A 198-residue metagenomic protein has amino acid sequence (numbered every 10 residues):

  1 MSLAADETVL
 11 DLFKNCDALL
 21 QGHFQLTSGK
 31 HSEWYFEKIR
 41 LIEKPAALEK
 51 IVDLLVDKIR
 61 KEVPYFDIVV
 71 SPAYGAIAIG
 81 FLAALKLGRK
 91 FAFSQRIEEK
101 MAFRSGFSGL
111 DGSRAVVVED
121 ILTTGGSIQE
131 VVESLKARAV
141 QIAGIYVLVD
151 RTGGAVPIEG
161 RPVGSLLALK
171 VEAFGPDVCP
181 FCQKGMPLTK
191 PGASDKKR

Functional and structural regions predicted by a protein language model:
M1-R198: PRPP-associated nucleotide enzymes
